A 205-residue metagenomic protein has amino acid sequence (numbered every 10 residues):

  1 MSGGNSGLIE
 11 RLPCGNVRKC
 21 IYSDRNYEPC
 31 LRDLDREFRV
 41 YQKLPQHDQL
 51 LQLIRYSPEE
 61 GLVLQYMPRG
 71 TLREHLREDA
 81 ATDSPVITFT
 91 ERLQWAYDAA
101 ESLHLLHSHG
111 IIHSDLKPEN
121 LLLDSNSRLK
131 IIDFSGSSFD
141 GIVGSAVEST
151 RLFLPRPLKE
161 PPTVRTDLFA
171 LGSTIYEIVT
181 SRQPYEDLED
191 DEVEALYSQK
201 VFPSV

Functional and structural regions predicted by a protein language model:
M1-K43: ATP-binding glycine-rich loop module of kinase domains
L51-F89: Conserved structural core of kinase catalytic domains
L103, H107-D124: Catalytic-loop of the protein kinase fold
E119-K159: Activation segment/activation loop of eukaryotic-type protein kinase catalytic domains
D167: Conserved catalytic-loop aspartate of Hanks-type protein kinases
S181-V205: Helical subdomain adjoining the active site within ATP-dependent kinase catalytic cores
